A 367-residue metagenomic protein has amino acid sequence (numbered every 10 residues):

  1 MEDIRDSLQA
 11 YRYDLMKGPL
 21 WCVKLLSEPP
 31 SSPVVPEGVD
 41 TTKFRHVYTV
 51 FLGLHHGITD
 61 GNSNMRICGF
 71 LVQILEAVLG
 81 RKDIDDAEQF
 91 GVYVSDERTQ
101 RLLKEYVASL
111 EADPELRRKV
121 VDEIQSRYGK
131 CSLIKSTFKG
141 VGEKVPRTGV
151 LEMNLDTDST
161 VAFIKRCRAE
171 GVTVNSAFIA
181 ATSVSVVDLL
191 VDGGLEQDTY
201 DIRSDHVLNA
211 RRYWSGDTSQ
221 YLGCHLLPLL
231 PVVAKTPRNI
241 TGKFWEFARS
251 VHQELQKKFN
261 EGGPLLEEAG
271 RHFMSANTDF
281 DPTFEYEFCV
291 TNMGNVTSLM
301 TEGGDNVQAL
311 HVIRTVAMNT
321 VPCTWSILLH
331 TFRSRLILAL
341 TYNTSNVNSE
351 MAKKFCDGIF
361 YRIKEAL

Functional and structural regions predicted by a protein language model:
M1-K24, P33, G57, M153 (+2 more regions): Acyl-thioester-dependent acyl-group transfer interface
M1-N62, R66-G69, Q73-A77: Acyl-thioester-dependent condensation/acyltransferase catalytic cores
P19, A87-N154, D158, H206-G216 (+1 more regions): Short amphipathic alpha-helices and their capping loops
K43-F44, F51, E143-P146, D158 (+2 more regions): Short, flexible turn/loop "capping" segments at secondary-structure junctions
F44-R45, L52-G69, G149-T199, L338 (+1 more regions): Acyl activation and transfer enzymes in specialized metabolism, enriched for ANL adenylate-forming modules
C68-V78, A180-V186, Y200-S204, L226-L229: Amphipathic alpha-helical scaffolding segments
I74-E88, C356-L367: A short N-terminal helical cap/helix-turn-helix that marks the beginning of AMP-binding/adenylate-forming
R81-Y93, G194-D201: Short, glycine/acidic-rich hinge or "gate" loops at secondary-structure transitions that mediate conformational
